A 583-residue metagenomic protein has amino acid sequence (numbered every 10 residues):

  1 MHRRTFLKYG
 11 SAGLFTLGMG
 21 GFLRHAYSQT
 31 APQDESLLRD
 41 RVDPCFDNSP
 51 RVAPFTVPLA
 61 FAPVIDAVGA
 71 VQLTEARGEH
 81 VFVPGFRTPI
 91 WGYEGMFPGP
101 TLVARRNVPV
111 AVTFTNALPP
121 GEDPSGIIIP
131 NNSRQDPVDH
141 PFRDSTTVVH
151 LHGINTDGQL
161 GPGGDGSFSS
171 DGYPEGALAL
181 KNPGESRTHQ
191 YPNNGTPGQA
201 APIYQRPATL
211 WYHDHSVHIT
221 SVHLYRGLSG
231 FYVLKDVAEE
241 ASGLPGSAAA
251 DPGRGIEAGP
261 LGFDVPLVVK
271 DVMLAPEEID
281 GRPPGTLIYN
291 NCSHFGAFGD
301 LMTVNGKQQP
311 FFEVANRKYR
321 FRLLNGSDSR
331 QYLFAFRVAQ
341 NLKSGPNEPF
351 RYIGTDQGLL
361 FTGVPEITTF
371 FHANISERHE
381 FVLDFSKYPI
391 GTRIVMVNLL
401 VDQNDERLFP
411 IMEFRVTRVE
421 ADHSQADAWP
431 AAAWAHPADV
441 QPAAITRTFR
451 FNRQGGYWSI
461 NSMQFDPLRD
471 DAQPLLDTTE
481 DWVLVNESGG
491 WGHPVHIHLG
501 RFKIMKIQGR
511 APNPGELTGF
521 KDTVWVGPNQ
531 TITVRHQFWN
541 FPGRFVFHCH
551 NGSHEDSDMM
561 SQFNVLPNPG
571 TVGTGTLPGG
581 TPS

Functional and structural regions predicted by a protein language model:
R3-P174, S186, L287-F321, G358-T362 (+3 more regions): N-terminal, post-signal-peptide metal-ligating segments of extracellular/periplasmic oxidoreductases, dominated by
L73, V112, V149, D214 (+5 more regions): Divalent metal-coordination and catalytic microenvironments
T115-P119, L324-S329, V485-G490: Short solvent-exposed strand-capping/beta-turn motif centered on an Asx-Ser/Thr pair
G121-N131, R226, R330-R337, W491-I497: Short, hydrophobic/aromatic beta-strand segments
R134-S242, G363-V364, T369-F414, G489-G490 (+1 more regions): Extracellular/periplasmic metallocenter environments
T156-A179, V269, M273-A433, P512: Histidine- and aromatic-rich segments of cupredoxin/plastocyanin-like copper-binding domains
V338-L359, S488-T518, G552-E555, N564-P569: Active/binding-pocket-proximal capping segment
R447-I504, D522-R544, H548: C-terminal substrate/ligand-recognition segments
